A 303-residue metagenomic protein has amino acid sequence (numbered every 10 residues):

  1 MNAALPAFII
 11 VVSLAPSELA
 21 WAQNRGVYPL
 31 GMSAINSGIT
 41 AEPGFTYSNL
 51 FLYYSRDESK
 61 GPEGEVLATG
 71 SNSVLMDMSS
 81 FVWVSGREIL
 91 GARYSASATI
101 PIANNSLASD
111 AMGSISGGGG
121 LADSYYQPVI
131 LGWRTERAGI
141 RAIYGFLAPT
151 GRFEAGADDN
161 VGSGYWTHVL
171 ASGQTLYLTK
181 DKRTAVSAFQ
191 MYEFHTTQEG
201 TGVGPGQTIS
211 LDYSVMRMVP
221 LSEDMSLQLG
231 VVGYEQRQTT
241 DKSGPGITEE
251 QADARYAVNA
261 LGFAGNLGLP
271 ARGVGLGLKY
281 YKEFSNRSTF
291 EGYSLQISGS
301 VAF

Functional and structural regions predicted by a protein language model:
W21-N24, N36-G44, S85-S95, W133-I140 (+4 more regions): Short loop/turn motifs that connect adjacent beta-strands in outer-membrane beta-barrel proteins
N24-R25, Y53-M76, D110-G120: Surface-exposed strand-loop-strand hairpins of Gram-negative outer-membrane beta-barrel proteins
V27, T201-F303: Outer membrane beta-barrel transmembrane domains
A34, E63-T69, D110-S116, E154-N160 (+3 more regions): Extracellular loop and loop/strand-boundary signature of outer-membrane beta-barrel proteins
S37, N49, M78-W83, Y126-G132 (+5 more regions): Residues on the lipid-exposed face of transmembrane beta-strands in outer-membrane beta-barrel proteins
P43, S71-S79, I115-Y125, G162-H168 (+4 more regions): Residues that define the transmembrane beta-barrel architecture of outer-membrane proteins
F45-S55, A96-N104, A142-A148, A188-F194 (+3 more regions): Transmembrane beta-barrel strands of outer-membrane/channel proteins
I143, R152-E154, D158-I247: Detector for outer-membrane/organellar transmembrane beta-barrel domains, recognizing the amphipathic beta-strand
